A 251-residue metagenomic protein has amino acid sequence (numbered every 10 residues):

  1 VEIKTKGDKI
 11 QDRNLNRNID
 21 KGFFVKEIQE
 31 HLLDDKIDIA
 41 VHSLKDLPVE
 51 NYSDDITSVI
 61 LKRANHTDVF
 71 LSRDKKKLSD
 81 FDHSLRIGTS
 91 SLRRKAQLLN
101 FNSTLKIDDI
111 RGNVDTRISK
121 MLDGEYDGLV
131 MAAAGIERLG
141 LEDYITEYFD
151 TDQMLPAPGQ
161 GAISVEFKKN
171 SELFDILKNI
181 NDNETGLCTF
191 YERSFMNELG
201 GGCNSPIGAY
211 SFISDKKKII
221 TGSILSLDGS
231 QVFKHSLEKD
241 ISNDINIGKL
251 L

Functional and structural regions predicted by a protein language model:
V1-I10, R17, L44, N100-L251: Small-molecule-sensing regulatory modules
D12-D38: Short, structured active-site "lid" loops
L44-K45, S53-L105: A conserved helix-loop-strand patch within extracytoplasmic ligand-binding domains of the periplasmic binding
V49-E50, Q97, L139-G140: Glycine/Thr-rich phosphate-binding loops of Rossmann-like dinucleotide-binding domains
